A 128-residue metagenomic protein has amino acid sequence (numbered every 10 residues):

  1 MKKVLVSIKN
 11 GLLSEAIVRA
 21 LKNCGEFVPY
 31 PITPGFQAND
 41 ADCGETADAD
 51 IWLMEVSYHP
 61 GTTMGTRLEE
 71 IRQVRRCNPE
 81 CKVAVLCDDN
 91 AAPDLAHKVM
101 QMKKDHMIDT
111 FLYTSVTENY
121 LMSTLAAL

Functional and structural regions predicted by a protein language model:
M1-V4: Extreme N-terminal starter segment of soluble prokaryotic enzymes
S7-I8: Conserved acidic carboxylate
G11-G35: Two-component/phosphorelay signaling modules centered on CheY-like receiver
L13-E15, N39, A91-L95: Short, charged/polar "capping" segments at the starts of alpha-helices and the immediately preceding loops
I32-I51, H59-G61: Acidic, metal-coordinating helix/loop segments flanking the phosphotransfer/catalytic sites of two-component signaling
A49-N78, C87-N90, L95-K98: Conserved phosphotransfer microenvironments
W52, V83, T110-F111: Two-component signal transduction core modules
C87-A127: Output/docking surface of receiver
